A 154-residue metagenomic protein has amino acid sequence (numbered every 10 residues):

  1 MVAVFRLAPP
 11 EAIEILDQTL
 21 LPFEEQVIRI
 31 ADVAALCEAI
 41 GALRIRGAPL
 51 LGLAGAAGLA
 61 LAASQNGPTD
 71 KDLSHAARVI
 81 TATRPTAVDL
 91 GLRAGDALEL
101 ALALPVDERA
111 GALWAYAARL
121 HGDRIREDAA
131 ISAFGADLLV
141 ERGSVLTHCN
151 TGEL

Functional and structural regions predicted by a protein language model:
M1-A34, E38: Positively charged, low-complexity intrinsically disordered leader regions
G41: Short pre-catalytic strand/loop immediately N-terminal to key active-site residues, enriched for Gly-Thr
R44-L154: N-terminal active-site beta-alpha-beta segment that forms phosphate/nucleotide-binding and substrate-recognition loops
